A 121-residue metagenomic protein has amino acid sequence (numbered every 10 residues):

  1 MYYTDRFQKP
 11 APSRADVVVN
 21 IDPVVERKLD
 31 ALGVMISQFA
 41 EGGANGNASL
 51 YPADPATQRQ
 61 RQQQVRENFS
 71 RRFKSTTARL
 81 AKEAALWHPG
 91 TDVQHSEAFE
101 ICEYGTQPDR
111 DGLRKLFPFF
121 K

Functional and structural regions predicted by a protein language model:
M1-K121: Metal-dependent de-N-acetylase/amidase catalytic core
